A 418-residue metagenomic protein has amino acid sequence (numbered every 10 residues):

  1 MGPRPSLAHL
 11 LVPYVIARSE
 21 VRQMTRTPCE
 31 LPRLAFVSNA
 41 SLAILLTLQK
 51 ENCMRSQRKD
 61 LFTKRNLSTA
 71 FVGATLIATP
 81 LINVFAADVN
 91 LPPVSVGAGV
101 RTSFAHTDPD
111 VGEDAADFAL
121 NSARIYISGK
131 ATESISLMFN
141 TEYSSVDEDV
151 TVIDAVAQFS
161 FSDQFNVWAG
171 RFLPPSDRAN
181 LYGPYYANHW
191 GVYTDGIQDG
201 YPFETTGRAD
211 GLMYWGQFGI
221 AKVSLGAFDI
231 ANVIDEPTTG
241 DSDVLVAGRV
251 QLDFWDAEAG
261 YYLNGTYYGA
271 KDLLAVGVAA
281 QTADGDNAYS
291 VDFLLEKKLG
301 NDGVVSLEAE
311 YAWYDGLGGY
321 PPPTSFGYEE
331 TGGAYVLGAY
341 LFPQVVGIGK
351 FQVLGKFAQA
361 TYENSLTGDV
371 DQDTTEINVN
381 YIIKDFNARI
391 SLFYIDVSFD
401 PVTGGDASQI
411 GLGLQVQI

Functional and structural regions predicted by a protein language model:
M1-D88: Cleavable N-terminal export/targeting peptides
G2-R4, V12, T27, L31 (+8 more regions): Intrinsic-disorder/low-complexity coil detector
P5, S38, L76, L81 (+7 more regions): Polar low-complexity intrinsically disordered regions enriched in Ser/Thr and small residues
S6, L10, S19, R33 (+11 more regions): Intrinsically disordered, low-complexity segments enriched in small/polar residues
M54, N66-D88, V146-V156, G219-I234 (+3 more regions): Short, charged N-terminal helix-start/capping segments
R55-K59, V89-L91, D108-E113, V156-S160 (+4 more regions): Outer-membrane beta-barrel pore domains
K64, S68, F118, E376-N378: Hydrophobic alpha-helical segments, principally membrane-spanning helices and signal/leader peptides
A87-V233, G240-A270, E330-Q344, K350-E363 (+2 more regions): Outer membrane beta-barrel
